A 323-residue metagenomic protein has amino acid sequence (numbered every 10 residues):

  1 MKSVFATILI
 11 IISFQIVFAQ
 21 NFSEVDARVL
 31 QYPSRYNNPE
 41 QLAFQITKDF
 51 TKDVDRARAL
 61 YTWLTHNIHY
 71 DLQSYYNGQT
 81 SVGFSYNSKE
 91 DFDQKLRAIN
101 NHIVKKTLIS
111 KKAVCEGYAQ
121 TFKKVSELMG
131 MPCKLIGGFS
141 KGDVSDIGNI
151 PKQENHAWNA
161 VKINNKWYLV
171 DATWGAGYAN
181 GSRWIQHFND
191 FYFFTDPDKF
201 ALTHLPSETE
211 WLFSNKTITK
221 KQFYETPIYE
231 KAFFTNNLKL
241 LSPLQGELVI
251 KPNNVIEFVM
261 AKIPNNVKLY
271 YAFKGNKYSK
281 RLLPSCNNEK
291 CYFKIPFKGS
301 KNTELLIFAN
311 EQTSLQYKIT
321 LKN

Functional and structural regions predicted by a protein language model:
M1-F22: Bacterial Sec-dependent N-terminal signal peptides
I12, L64, I68, L72 (+2 more regions): A generic secondary-structure signal for well-formed alpha-helical elements
N21-S23, D93-R97, E116-K124, K216-Q222: A broad, low-specificity signal for short, low-complexity segments enriched in glycine/proline and polar/charged
N21-V114: Secondary-structure boundary elements
L60, L64, L96-N101, K105-S140 (+1 more regions): Cysteine-centered nucleophilic/redox motifs
Q120-K199: Hydrophobic/aromatic-rich core segments of domains that either
K152, N180-N323: Alpha-helical and coiled-coil interaction segments, frequently adjacent to or embedded within charge-biased
